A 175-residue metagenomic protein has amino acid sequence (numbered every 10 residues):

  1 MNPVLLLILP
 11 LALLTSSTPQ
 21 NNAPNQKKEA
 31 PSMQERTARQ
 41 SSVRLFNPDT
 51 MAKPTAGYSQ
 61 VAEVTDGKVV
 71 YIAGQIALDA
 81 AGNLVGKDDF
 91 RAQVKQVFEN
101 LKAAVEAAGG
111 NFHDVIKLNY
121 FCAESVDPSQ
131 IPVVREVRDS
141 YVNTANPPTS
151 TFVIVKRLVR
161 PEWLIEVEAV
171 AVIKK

Functional and structural regions predicted by a protein language model:
M1-I8: Sec-dependent signal peptide recognition, specifically the positively charged N-region followed immediately by
L9-E99, A103-A108, H113-I116, C122-K175: N-terminal presequence-like segments and the immediate start of the first folded domain
